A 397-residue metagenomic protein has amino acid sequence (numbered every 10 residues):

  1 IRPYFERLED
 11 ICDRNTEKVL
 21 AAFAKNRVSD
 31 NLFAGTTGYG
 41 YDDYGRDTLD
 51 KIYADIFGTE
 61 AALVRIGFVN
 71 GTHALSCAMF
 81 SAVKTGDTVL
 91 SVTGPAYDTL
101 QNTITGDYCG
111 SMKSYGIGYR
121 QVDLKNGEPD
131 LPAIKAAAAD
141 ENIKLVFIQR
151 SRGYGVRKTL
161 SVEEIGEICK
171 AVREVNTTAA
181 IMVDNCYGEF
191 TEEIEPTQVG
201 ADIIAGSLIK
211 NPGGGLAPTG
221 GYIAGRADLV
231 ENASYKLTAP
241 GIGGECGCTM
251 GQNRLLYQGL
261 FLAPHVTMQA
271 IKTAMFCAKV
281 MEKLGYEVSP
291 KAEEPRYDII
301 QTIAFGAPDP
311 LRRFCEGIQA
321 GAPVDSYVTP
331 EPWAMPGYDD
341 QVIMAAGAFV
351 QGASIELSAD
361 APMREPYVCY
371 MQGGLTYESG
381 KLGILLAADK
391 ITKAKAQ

Functional and structural regions predicted by a protein language model:
I1-R2, E9, K18-K25, S29-L32 (+7 more regions): Conserved PLP-enzyme active-site core in the AAT-like
F33-L63: Active-site-flanking structural segment that lines cofactor/substrate pockets
T36-T37, L63-G67, I299-A304: Short glycine-rich or small-residue beta-strand-to-loop segments that form or flank ligand, phosphate, metal/Fe-S
E60-V64, D87-L90, G118, K144-L145 (+7 more regions): Structural motif
E282-A396: Conserved C-terminal alpha-helix-loop-beta "cap" of PLP-dependent enzymes that closes/shapes the active-site mouth
